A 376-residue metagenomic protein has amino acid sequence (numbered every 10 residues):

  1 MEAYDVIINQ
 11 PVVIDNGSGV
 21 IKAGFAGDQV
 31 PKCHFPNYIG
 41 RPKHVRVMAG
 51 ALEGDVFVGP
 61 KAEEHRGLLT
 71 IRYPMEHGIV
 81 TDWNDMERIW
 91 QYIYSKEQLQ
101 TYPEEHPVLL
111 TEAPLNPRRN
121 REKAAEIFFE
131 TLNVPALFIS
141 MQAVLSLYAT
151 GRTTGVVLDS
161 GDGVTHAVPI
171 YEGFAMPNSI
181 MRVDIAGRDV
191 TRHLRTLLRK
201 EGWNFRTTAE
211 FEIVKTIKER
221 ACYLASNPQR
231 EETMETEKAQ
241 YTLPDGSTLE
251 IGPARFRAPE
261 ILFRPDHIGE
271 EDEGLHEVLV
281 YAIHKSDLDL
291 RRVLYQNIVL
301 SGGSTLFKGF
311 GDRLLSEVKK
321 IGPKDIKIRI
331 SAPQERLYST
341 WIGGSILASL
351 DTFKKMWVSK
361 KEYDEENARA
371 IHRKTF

Functional and structural regions predicted by a protein language model:
M1-F376: C-terminal region/appendage detector
